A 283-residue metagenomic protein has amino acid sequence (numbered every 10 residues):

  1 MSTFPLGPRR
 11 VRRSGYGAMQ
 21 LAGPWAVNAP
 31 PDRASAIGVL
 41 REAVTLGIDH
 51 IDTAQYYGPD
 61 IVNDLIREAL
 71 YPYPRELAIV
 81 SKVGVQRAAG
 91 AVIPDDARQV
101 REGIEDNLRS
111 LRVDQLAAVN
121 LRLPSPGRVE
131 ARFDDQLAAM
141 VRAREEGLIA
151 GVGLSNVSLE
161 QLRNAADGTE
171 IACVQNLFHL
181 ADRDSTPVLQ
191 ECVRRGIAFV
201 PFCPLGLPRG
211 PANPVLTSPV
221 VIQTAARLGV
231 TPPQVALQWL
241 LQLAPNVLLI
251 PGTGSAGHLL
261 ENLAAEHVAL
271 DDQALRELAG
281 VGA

Functional and structural regions predicted by a protein language model:
M1-L77, A139: N-terminal binding-site loop/beta-alpha segment at the start of enzyme catalytic domains that lines or forms
L21-A34, Q86-R98, G127-V129: Active-site mouth loops of central-metabolism enzymes
A29-A43, P94-L111, S158-L162: Short, acidic/polar
I48, V113-L116, I149, I171: A structural motif
E76-A88: A short, structured active-site edge motif that brings together acidic residues
Q99-L121, R142-E146: CE4/NodB-like, metal-dependent polysaccharide N-deacetylase domain that modifies extracellular/periplasmic N-acetylated
P124-A283: Beta/alpha (TIM)-barrel catalytic core signal, keyed to glycine-rich beta->alpha loops juxtaposed to Asp/Glu that bind
